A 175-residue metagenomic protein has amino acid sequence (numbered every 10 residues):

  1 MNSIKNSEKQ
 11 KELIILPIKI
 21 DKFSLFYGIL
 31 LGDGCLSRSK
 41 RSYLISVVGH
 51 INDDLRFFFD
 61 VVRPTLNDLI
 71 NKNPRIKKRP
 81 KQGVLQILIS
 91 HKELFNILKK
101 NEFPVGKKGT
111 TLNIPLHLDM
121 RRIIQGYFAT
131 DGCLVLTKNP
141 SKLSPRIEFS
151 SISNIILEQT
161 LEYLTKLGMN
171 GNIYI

Functional and structural regions predicted by a protein language model:
M1-I175: Internal intein/HINT superfamily modules and their associated LAGLIDADG
